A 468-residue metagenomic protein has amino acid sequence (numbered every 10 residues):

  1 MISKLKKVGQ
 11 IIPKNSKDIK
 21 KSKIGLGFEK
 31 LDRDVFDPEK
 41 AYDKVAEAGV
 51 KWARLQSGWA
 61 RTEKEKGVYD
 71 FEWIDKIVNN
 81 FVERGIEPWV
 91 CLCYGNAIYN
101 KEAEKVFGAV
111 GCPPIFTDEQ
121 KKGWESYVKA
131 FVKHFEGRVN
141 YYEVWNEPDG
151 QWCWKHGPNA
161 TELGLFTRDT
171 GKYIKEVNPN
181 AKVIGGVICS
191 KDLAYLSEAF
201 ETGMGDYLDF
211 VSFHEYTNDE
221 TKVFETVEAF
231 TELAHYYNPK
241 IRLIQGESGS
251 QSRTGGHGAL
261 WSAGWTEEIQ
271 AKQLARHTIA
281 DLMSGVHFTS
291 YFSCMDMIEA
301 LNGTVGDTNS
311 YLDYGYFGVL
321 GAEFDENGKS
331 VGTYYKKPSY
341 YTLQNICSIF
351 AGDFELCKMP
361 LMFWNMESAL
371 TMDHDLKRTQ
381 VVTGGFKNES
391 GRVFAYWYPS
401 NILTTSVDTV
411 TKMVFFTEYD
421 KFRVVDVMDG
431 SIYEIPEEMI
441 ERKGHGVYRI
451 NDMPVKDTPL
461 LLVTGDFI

Functional and structural regions predicted by a protein language model:
I2-A130, E143: N-terminal substrate-binding region of glycoside hydrolase catalytic domains
S22-F28, A53-L55, P88-L92, N140-V144 (+4 more regions): Hydrophobic faces of well-ordered beta-strands that scaffold small-molecule active sites in alpha/beta enzyme cores
V35, A103-L233, T254-L274, V407: Active-site cleft segment of glycoside hydrolase catalytic domains centered on the general acid/base Glu
S212-A259, H277, H287, Y291 (+3 more regions): Glycoside hydrolase catalytic-domain groove-lining segments
G258-L370: Aromatic/acidic polysaccharide-binding cleft in carbohydrate-active enzymes
F363-D420, P459-L461: Carbohydrate-binding surface patches
V414-Y433: Solvent-exposed beta-hairpin/edge-strand motifs
P436-I468: C-terminal beta-strand-rich structural cap/linker in extracellular carbohydrate-active enzymes
